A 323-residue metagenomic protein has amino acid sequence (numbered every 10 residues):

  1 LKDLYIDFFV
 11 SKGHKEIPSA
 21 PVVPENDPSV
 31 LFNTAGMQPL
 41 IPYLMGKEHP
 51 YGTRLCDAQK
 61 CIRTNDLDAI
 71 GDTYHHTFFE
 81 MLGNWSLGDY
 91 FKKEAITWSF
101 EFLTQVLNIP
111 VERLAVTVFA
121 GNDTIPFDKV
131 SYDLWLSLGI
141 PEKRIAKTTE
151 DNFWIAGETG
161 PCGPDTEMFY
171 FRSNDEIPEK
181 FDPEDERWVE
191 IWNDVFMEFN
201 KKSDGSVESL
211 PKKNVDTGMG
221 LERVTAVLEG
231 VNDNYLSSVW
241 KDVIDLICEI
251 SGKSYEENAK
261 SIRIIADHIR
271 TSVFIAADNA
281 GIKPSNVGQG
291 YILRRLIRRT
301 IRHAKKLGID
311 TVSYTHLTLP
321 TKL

Functional and structural regions predicted by a protein language model:
L1-R294, R298-L307: Alpha-helical segments
T311-S313: Acidic, proline/serine/threonine- and glycine-rich low-complexity intrinsically disordered segments
T315-T321: Conserved small/polar residues in nucleotide/adenosyl-binding loops
